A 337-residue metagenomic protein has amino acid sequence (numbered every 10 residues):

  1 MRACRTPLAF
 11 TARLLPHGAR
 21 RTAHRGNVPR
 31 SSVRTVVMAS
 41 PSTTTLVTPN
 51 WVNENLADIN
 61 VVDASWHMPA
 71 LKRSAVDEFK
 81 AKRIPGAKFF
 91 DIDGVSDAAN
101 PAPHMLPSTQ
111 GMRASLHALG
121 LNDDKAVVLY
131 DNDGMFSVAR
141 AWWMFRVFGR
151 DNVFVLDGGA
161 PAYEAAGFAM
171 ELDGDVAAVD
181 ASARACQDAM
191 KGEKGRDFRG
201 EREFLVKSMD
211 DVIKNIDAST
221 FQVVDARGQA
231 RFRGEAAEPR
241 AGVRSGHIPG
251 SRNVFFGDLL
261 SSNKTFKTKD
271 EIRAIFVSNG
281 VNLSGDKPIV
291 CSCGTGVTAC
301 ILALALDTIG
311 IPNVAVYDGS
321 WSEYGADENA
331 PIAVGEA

Functional and structural regions predicted by a protein language model:
R2-A337: Cytosolic catalytic domains that perform sulfur/thiol-centered chemistry
